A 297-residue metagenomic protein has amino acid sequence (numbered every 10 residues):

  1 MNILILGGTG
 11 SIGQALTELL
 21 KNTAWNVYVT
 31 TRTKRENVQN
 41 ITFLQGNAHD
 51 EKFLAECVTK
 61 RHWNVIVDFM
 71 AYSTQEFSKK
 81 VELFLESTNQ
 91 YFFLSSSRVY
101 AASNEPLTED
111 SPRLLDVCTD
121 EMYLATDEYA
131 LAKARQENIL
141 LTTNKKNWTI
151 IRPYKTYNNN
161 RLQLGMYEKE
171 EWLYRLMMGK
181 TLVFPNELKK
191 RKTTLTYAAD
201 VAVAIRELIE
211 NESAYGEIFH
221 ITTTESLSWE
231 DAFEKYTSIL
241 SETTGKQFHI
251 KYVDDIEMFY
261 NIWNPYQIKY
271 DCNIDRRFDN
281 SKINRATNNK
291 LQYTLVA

Functional and structural regions predicted by a protein language model:
I3-T23: N-terminal Rossmann NAD(P)H-binding glycine-rich loop of SDR-like oxidoreductase domains
L6, N158, F184-R191, F219-L227 (+4 more regions): Glycine-rich Rossmann NAD(P)(H)-binding loop
R35-N37, T42-F93, V99-A101: NAD(P)H-binding glycine-rich loop region in Rossmannoid oxidoreductase-like domains and their noncatalytic homologs
K79-R135, T142-T143, T149: Conserved Rossmann-fold NAD(P)-dependent oxidoreductase catalytic core, especially the SDR/UDP-sugar
E137-L162: Conserved beta-loop-beta element that borders a ligand/cofactor-binding pocket
L164-L173, P185-E210, G216-E217: Substrate-positioning beta->alpha
E207-Q267: Mid/C-terminal beta-alpha module of Rossmann-like enzyme folds, strongest in SDR-family dehydrogenases/epimerases
Q267-A297: C-terminal amphipathic/interface module of NAD(P)-dependent oxidoreductases and related NAD-binding regulators
